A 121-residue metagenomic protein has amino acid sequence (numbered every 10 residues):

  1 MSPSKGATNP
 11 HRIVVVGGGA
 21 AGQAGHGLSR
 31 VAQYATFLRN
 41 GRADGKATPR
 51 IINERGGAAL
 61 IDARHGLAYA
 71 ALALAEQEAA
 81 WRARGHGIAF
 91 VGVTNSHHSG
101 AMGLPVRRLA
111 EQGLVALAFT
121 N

Functional and structural regions predicted by a protein language model:
P3-H11, G25: Flexible, glycine/charged-enriched surface loops at secondary-structure junctions
K5-T8, A80-G85: Glycine-rich phosphate/diphosphate-binding loops that line cofactor/substrate pockets in enzymes
G6, L74, S99-A101: Residue-level recognition of alpha-helix initiation/capping sites
G27-R82: Active-site cofactor/substrate anionic-group-binding motifs, chiefly glycine- and Lys/Arg-rich phosphate-binding loops
I88-N121: Glycine-rich anion/phosphate-binding loop at the beta-strand->alpha-helix junction
